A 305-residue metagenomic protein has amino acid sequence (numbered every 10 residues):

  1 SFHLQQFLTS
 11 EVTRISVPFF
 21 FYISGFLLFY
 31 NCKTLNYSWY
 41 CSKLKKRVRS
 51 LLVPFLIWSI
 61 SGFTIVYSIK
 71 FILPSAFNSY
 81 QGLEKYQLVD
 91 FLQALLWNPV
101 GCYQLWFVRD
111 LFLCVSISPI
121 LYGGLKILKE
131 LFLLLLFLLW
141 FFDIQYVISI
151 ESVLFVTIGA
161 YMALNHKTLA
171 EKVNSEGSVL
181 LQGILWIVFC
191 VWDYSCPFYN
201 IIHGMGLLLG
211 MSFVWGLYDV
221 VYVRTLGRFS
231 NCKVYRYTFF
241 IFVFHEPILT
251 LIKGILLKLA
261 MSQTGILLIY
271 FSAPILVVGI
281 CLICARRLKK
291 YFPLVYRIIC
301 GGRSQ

Functional and structural regions predicted by a protein language model:
Q5-P18, L96-D110, W140-I158, V173 (+1 more regions): Interfacial loop-to-helix transition and helix-capping segments at the boundaries of transmembrane helices
S10, R14-F19, C32-F71, N78-V100 (+4 more regions): Transmembrane alpha-helical segments and their boundary/interface "anchor" motifs in multi-pass integral membrane
F20-F21, L27-F29, L51, S59-P74 (+1 more regions): Hydrophobic alpha-helical segments with transmembrane-like composition
F26-Y30, C114, S118-Y122, S152-T168 (+5 more regions): Hydrophobic transmembrane alpha-helices
W58, G62, V66, C114 (+6 more regions): Alpha-helical transmembrane segments of multipass membrane proteins
F132-F142, V179-D193, M211-G216, P274-R287: Hydrophobic core of alpha-helical transmembrane segments in multi-pass integral membrane proteins
T168-F240, P247-L256, Q263-Y270: Alpha-helical transmembrane segments and terminal signal-anchor/GPI-anchor hydrophobic tails, characterized by long
K290-Q305: Membrane-proximal cytoplasmic C-terminal regulatory module of class A 7TM GPCRs
